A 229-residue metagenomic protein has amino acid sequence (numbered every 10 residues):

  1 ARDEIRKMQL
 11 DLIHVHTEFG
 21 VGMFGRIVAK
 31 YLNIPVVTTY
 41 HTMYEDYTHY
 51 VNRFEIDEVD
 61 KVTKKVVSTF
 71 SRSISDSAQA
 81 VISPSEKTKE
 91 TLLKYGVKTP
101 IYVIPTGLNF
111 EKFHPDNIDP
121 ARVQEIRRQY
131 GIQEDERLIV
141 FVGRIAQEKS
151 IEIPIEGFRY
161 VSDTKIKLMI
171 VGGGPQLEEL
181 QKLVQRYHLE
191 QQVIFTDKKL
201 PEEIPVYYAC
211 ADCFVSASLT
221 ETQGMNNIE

Functional and structural regions predicted by a protein language model:
I5, S75, K198-K199, V206-A211: Short alpha-helical donor nucleotide-sugar binding micro-motif in glycosyltransferases
Y31, M43, K61-A80: Membrane-proximal helix-turn-helix segments that form the acceptor-binding/catalytic region of lipid-linked
K87, G107: Carbohydrate-associated surface elements
P115-I132: A short helix/loop element that forms part of the nucleotide-sugar donor recognition site in Leloir-type
R137-Y160, P175-Q181: A conserved mid-protein helix/loop that constitutes part of the nucleotide-sugar donor-binding site
E178-K199: Nucleotide-activated donor-binding/catalytic signature segment of Leloir-type glycosyltransferases, i.e., the conserved
L219: Aromatic "clamp/platform" in nucleotide-sugar-dependent glycosyltransferases that forms part of the donor/acceptor
